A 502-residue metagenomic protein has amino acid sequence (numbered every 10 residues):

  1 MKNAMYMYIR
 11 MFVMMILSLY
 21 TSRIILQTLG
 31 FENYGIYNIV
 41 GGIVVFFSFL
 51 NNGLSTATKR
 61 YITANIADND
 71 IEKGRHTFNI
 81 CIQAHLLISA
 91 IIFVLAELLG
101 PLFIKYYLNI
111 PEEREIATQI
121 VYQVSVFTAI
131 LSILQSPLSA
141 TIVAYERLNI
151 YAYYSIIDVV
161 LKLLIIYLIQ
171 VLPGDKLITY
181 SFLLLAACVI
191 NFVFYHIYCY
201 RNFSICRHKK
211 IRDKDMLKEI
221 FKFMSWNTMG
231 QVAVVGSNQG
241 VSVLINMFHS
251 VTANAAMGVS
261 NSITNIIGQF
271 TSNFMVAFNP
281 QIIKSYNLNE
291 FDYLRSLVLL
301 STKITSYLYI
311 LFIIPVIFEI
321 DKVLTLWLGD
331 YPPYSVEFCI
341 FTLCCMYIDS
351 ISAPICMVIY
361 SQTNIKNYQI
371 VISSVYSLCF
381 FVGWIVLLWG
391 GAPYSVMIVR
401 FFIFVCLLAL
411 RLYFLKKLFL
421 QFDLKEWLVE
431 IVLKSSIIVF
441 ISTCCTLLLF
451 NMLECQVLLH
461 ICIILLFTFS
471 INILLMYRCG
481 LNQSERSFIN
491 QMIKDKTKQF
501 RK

Functional and structural regions predicted by a protein language model:
M1-A64, F93-E97, T128, K162-L163 (+2 more regions): Signature of the first transmembrane helix
M1-S18, E72-I80, I116-Q119, C199-Y200 (+4 more regions): N-terminal membrane topogenesis motif
K2-S18, L183-C199, K214-K284, K303-I304 (+4 more regions): Transmembrane helical elements of multi-pass membrane transporters/channels
L26-T28, E32-N33, E146-N149, V160-V193 (+6 more regions): Membrane-interface helix-loop junctions in multi-pass transport and translocation proteins
N52-D68, A144, F203-S204, S260 (+3 more regions): Helix-loop junctions and terminal segments of transmembrane helices in multi-pass membrane transport/translocation
F127-I157, Y167-L168, I178, C199 (+2 more regions): Membrane-interface junctions at transmembrane-helix termini in multi-pass inner-membrane proteins
L177-S181, V193-Q239, Q281, Y286-S296 (+3 more regions): Interhelical loop/hinge segments that connect adjacent transmembrane helices in multipass membrane
F419-L424, E430, T446-K502: Membrane-proximal transmembrane or re-entrant/amphipathic helices at the cytosolic face
